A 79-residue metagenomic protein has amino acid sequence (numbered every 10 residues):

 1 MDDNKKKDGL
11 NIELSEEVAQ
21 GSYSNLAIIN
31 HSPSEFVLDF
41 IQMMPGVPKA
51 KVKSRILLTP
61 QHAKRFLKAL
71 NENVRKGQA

Functional and structural regions predicted by a protein language model:
M1-A79: Positively charged, low-complexity terminal tracts and the immediately adjacent first secondary-structure elements
